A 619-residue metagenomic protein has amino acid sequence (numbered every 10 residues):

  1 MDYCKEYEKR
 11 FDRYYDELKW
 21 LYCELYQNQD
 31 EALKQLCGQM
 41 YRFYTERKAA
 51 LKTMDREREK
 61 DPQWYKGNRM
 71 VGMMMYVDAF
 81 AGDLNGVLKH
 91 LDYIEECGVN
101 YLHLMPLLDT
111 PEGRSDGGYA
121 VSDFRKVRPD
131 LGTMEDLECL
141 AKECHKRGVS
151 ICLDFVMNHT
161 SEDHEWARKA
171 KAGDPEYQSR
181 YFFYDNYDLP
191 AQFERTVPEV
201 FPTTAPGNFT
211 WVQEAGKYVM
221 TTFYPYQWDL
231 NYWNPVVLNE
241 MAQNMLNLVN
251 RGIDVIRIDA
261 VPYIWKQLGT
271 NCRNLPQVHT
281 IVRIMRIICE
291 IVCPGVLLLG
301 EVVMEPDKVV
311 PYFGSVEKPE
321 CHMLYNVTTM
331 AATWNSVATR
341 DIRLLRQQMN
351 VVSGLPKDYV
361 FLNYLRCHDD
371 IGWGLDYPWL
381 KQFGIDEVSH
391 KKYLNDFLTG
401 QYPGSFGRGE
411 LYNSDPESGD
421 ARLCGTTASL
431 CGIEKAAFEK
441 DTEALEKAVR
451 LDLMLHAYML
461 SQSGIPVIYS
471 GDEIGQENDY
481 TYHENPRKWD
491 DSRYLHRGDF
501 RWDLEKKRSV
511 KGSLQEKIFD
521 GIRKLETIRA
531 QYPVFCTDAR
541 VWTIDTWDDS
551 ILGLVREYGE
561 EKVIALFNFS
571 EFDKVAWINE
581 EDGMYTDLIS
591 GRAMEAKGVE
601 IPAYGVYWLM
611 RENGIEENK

Functional and structural regions predicted by a protein language model:
M1-K619: Active-site and adjacent substrate-binding regions of carbohydrate-active enzymes
